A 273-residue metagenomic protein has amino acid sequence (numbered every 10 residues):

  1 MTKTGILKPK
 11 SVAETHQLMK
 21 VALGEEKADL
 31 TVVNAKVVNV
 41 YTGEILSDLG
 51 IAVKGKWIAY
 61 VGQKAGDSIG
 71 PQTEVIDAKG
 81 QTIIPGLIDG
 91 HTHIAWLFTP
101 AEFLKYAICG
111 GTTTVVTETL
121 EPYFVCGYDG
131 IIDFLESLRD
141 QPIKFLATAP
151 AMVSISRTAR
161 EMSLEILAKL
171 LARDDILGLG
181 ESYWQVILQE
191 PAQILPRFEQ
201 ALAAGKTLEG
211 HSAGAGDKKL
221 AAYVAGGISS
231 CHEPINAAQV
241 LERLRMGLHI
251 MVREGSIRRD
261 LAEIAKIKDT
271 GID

Functional and structural regions predicted by a protein language model:
T2-A22, E26-K27, L104-G205: Divalent-metal coordination cores built from histidine and acidic residues
G5-T31, K36-I84: Histidine-rich, glycine-flanked metal-binding segment
L30, T73-E74, Q81, I143 (+3 more regions): A structural micro-motif
A35, I51, K56, G80 (+5 more regions): Divalent metal-coordination and catalytic microenvironments
Q63-K64, H93, T119-P122, P150-A151 (+4 more regions): Short, ordered loop/turn segments at secondary-structure junctions
Q81-F103: Di-metal (Zn2+ and/or Mg2+/Mn2+) metal-binding site signature of metallo-dependent hydrolases with the MBL/beta-CASP
G86-I94, V115-T117, F145-A149, L177-E181 (+3 more regions): Hydrophobic faces of well-ordered beta-strands that scaffold small-molecule active sites in alpha/beta enzyme cores
M162-G178, V186-D273: Histidine/acidic residue-rich metal-binding segments in metalloenzymes
